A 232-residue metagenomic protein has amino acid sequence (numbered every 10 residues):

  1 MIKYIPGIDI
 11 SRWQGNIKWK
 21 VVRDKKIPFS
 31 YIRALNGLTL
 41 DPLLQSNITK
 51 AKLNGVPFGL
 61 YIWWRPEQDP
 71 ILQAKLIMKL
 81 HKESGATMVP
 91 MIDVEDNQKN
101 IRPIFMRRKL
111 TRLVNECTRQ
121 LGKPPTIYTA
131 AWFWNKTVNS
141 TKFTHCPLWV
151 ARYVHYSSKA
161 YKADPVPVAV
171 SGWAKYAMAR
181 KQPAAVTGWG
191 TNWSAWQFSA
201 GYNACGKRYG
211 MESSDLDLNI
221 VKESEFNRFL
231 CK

Functional and structural regions predicted by a protein language model:
M1-S11, F143-T144, L148-K232: Functionally critical loop-and-helix segments that line ligand-binding/catalytic clefts of soluble enzyme domains
I2-D24, P28-K123: Substrate-binding cleft of extracellular glycoside hydrolase catalytic domains
W19, D41, K136-V138, K159-Y161 (+1 more regions): Generic domain-boundary/flexible-linker signal
V21, Q73, F105, S140 (+2 more regions): Surface-exposed beta-strand edges and their flanking turn/coil or helix-capping segments
F29-Y31, Y61-W63, Y128, Y153 (+1 more regions): Aromatic side chains
G37, P66, W132-F133, N203: Positions that flank functional sites
M88-A174, P183: Catalytic domains of cell-wall/extracellular-matrix polysaccharide-remodeling enzymes, centered on de-N-acetylation
